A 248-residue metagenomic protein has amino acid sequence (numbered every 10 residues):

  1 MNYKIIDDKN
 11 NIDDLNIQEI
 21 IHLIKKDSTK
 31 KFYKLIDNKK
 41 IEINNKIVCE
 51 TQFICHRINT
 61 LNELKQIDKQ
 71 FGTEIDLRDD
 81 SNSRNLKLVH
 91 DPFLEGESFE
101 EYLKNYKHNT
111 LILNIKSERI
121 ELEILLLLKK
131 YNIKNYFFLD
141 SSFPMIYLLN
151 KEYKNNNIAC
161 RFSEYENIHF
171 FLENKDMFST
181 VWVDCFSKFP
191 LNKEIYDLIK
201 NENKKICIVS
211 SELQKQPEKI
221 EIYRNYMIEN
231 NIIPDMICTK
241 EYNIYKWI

Functional and structural regions predicted by a protein language model:
M1, Q18-H22, N44: N-terminal low-hydrophobic presequence detector
Y3-D7, Y33-I248: Phosphate-group recognition and catalysis centered on beta-loop-alpha active-site segments
L15-F32: A short, charged, amphipathic alpha-helix used as a generic interaction element across diverse proteins
